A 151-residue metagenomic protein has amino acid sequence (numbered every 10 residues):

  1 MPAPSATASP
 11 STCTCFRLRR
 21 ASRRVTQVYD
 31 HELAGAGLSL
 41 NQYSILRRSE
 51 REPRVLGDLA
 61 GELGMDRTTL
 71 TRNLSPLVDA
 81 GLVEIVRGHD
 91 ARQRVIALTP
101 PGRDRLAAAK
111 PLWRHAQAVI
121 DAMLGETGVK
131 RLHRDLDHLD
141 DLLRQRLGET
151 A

Functional and structural regions predicted by a protein language model:
M1-A36, L82: N-terminal leader segment of winged-helix/HTH proteins
M1-S9, E126-A151: C-terminal regulatory/oligomerization modules of transcriptional regulators
R17, R24, V28, S44-I45 (+2 more regions): Pre-recognition alpha-helix immediately N-terminal to the DNA-recognition helix within helix-turn-helix or winged-helix
N41-Y43, T68: Key DNA-contact positions within bacterial/archaeal DNA-binding proteins
R51-D58: Short capping segments at the starts of secondary-structure elements
S75-R134: Charged, amphipathic alpha-helical coiled-coil/dimerization segments
